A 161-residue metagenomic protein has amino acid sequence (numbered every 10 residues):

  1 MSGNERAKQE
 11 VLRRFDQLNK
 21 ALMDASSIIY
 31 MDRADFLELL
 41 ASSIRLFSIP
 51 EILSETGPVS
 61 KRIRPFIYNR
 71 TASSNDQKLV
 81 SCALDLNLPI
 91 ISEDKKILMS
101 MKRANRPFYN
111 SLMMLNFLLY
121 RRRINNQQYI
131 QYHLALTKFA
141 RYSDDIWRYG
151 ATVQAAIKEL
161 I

Functional and structural regions predicted by a protein language model:
S2-L88, K95-S100, A104-Y109, M113-F117 (+2 more regions): Active-site-proximal, substrate-binding regions of enzyme catalytic domains and RNA-binding/basic surfaces
D35, R122-I124, A140, D144: Short glycine-centered helix-capping/turn motifs at secondary-structure transition points
P107, I124-N125: Short coil/loop linkers at secondary-structure junctions
Y129-A140: A polyampholytic, Gly/Pro-enriched intrinsically disordered region
